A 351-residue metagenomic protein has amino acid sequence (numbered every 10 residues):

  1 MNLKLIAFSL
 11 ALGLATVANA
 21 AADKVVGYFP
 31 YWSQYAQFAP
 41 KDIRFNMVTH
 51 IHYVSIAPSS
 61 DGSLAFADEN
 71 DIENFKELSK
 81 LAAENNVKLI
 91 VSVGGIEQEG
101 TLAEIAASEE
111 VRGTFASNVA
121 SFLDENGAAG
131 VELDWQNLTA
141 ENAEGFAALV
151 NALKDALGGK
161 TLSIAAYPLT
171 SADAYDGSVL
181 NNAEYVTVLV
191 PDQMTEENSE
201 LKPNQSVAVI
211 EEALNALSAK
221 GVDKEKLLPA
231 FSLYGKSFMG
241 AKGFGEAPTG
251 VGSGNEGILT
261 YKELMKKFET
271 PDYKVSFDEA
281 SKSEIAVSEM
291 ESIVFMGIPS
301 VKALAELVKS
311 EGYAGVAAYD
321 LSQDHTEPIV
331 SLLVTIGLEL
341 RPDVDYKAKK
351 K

Functional and structural regions predicted by a protein language model:
M1-N19: Gram-negative bacterial Sec-dependent N-terminal signal peptides
A21-S121, K202-P203, S331, Y346: Glycan-recognition patch characteristic of GH18 chitinases/ENGases and related GlcNAc/peptidoglycan-binding proteins
D23, T49, N85-L89, G127-A129 (+4 more regions): Short, well-ordered coil/turn segments that N-cap beta-strands
V26, P30, G62-N70, N137-K267: Substrate-binding surface in catalytic domains of secreted glycosidases
I51, V91, L133, V186 (+3 more regions): Conserved, mostly hydrophobic/aromatic
H52-S55, F122-T139, L189, G315-D320: Short acidic catalytic loops
I72-S79, A116-L123, A147-K154, I210-N215 (+2 more regions): Generic structural signal for well-ordered alpha-helices, preferentially at hydrophobic/aromatic core positions
L233-L307, L333-K350: Glycan-binding loop/region signatures in secreted carbohydrate-active enzymes
